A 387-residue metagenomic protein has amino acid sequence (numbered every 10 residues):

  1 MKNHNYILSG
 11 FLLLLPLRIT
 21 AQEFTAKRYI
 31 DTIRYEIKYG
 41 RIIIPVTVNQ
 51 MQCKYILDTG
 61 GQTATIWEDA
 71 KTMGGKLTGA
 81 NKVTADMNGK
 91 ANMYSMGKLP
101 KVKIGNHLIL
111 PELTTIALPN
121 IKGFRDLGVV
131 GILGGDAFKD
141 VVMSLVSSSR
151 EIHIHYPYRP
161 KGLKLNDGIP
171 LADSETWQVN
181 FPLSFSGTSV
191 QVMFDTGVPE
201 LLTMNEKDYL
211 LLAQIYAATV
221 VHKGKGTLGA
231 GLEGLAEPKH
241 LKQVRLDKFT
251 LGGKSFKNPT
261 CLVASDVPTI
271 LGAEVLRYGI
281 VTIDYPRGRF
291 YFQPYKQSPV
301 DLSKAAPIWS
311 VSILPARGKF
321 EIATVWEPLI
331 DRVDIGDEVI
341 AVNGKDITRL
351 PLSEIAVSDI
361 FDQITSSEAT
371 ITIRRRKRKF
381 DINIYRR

Functional and structural regions predicted by a protein language model:
M1-A26: Bacterial Sec-dependent N-terminal signal peptides
A21-R387: Pepsin/retropepsin-fold aspartyl endopeptidases
